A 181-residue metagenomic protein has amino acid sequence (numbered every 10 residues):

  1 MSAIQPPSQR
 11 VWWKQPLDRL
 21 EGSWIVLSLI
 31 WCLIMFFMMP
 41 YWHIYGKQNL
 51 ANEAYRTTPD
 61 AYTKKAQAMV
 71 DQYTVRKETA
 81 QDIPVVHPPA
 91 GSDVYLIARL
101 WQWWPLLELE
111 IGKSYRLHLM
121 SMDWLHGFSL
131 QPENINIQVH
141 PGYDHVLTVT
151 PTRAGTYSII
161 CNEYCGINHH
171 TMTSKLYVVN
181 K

Functional and structural regions predicted by a protein language model:
M1-W101: Extracytoplasmic entry segments of secretory-pathway proteins
W31-K47, K65, I137-K181: Extracellular/periplasmic metallocenter environments
E53, H87, A98-L100, L119 (+3 more regions): Residue-level signal for the start and early helices of compact helical domains
T74-A80, E110-I111, F128-L130, T156-I160: Short amphipathic alpha-helical surface micro-motifs
P88-P89, E110-S114, T152-A154, K181: A short, structured loop/turn motif at beta-sheet edges
G91, G112-S114, D123, T156 (+1 more regions): Generic structural microfeature
Y95, W101-H145: Mid-length scaffold segments of soluble, non-membrane domains
